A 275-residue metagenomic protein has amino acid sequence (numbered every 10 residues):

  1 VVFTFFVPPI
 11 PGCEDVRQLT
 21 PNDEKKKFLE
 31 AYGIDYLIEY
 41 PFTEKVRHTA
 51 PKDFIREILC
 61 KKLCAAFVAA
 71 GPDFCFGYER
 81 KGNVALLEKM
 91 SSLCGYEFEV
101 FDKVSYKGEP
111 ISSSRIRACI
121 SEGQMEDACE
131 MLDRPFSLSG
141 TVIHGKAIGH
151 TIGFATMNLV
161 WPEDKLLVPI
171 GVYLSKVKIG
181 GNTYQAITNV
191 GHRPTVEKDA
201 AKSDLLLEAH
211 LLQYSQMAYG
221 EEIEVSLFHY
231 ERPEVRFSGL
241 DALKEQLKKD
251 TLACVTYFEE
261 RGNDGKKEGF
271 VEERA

Functional and structural regions predicted by a protein language model:
V1-L63: Core alpha/beta nucleotide-donor-binding catalytic domains of modification enzymes
V2, E39, V100-D102, L227: Structural signal for conserved beta-strand scaffold positions within catalytic alpha/beta enzyme cores
F6-P8, T43, V104-Y106, S215 (+1 more regions): Short, solvent-exposed coil/turn elements at secondary-structure transition points
D35-Y36, E97-E99, E224: Conserved beta-strand segments of alpha/beta enzyme cores
P41, P72, V190-H192: Short secondary-structure boundary segments
H48-A155, K178, S238-A242, E268: Classical nucleotidyltransferase
G145-A275: Phosphate/ribose-recognition catalytic cores of enzymes acting on nucleotide-derived substrates
